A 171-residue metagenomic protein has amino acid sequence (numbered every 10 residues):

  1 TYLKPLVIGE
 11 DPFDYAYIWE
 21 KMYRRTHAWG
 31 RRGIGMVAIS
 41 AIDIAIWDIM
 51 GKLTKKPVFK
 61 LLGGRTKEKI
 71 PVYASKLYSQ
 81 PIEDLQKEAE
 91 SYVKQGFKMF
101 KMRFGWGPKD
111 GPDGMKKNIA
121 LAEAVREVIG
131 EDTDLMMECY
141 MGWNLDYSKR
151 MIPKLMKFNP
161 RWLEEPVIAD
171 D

Functional and structural regions predicted by a protein language model:
T1-L53: Metal- or metallocofactor-binding catalytic centers and their adjacent structured scaffolds across diverse enzyme
Y2, K21, A41, D48-I49 (+5 more regions): Alpha-helical scaffold segments in soluble metabolic enzymes
Y2, K56-P57, W162: Residue-level signal for pocket-adjacent positions within structured domains
G9, G30-G33, G51, G63-G64 (+3 more regions): Glycine-centered flexibility sites
Y15-K21, G30, F59-L61, G96-F97 (+2 more regions): Short hydrophobic/aromatic-rich motifs at helix boundaries and adjacent loops
I18, A38, I46, T54 (+5 more regions): Generic hydrophobic, aliphatic-rich segments that mediate packing or membrane embedding
D43-S79: Glycine-rich, aromatic-flanked loop segments that form ligand/cofactor-binding clefts across common enzyme folds
K69-D170: Metal-dependent enolase-superfamily TIM-barrel catalytic cores that perform enediolate-based chemistry
